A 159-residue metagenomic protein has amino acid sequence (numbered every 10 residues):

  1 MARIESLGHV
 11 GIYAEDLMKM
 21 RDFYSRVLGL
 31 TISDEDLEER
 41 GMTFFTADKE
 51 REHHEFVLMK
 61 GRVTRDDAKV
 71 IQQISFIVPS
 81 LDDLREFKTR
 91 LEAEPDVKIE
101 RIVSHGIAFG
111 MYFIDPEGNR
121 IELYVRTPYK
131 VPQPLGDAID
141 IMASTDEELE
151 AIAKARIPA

Functional and structural regions predicted by a protein language model:
A2-I4, R65-K69: Short, flexible turn/loop "capping" segments at secondary-structure junctions
E5, A14-M18, I74-R120, V125-V131 (+1 more regions): Vicinal oxygen chelate
L7-H9, K69-I74: Eukaryotic phosphotyrosine signaling hubs
Y13-H53: Core segments of cupin and vicinal oxygen chelate
D36-E39, T64, V103-G106: A short beta-turn/loop motif at secondary-structure boundaries
E50-F56, E117-E122: Short, charged/polar, Gly/Pro-enriched secondary-structure boundary elements
E52-D67: Conserved segment of winged-helix/HTH DNA-binding domains
Q133-A138: Short functional hotspots where side chains directly engage DNA or cofactors
